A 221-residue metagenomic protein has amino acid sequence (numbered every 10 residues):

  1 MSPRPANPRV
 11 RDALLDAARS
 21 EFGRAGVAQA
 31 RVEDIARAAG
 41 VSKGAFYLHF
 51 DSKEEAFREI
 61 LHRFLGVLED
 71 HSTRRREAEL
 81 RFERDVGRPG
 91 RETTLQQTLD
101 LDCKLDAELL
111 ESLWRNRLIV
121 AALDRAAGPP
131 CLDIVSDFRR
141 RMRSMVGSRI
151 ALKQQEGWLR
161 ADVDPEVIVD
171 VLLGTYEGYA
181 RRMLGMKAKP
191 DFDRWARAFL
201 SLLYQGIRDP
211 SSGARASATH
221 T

Functional and structural regions predicted by a protein language model:
M1-A25, Q29-V41, E54-E55: Basic, helix-initiating cap at the start of DNA-binding domains
M1-R9, D16, E79-P89, S211-T221: N-terminal intrinsically disordered/low-complexity leader segments
F22, R31-V32, K43, K53 (+3 more regions): Amphipathic alpha-helical segments enriched in hydrophobic/aromatic and basic residues that form the DNA-contacting
G40-F50: Short hydrophobic/aromatic patch on the recognition helix
F50, L123-P129: Short helix-capping/turn signature of helix-turn-helix
E59, S72-R115, V169: Hydrophobic alpha-helical connector segments
E108-R115, P130-E156, E166-D170, R194: Amphipathic alpha-helical packing segments from all-alpha helical-bundle domains
S112-A122, S148, L152, V169-P190 (+1 more regions): Amphipathic C-terminal alpha-helical segment
